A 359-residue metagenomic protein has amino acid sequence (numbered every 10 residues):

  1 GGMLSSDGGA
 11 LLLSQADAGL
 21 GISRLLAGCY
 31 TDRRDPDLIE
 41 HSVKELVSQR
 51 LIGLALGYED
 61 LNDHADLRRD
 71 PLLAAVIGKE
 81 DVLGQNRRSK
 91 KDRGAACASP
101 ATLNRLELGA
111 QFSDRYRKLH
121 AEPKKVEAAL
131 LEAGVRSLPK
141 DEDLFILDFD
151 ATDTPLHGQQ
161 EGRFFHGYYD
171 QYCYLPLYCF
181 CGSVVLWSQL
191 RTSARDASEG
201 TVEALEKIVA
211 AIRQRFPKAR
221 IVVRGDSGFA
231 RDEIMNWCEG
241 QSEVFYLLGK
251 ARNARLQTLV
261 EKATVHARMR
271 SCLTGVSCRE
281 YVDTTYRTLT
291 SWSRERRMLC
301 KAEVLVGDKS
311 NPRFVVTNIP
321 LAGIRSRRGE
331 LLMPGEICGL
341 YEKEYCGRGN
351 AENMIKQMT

Functional and structural regions predicted by a protein language model:
G1-D196, T201-R215, G240, N350: Dynamic "connector" segments at or just before major functional cores
G2-S6, P36-S42, L54, S198 (+6 more regions): Hydrophobic alpha-helical scaffolding
D81, E161-F164, W237-V244, E261-H266 (+2 more regions): Short secondary-structure boundary/capping segments
D150, K218-F229: Acidic/histidine-rich, metal-coordinating catalytic segments
G158, R231-N236, Q257-E261: A short acidic (Asp/Glu
Y168-C173, Q241-R255: Acidic, His- and aromatic-enriched active-site or binding-groove loops in soluble protein domains that engage sugars
I208, V223-G225, R231-I234, Y246: Extended, hydrophobic alpha-helical segments in both membrane/secreted and soluble proteins
L247-Q357: An anionic, glycine-rich sequence signature occurring as long contiguous blocks
